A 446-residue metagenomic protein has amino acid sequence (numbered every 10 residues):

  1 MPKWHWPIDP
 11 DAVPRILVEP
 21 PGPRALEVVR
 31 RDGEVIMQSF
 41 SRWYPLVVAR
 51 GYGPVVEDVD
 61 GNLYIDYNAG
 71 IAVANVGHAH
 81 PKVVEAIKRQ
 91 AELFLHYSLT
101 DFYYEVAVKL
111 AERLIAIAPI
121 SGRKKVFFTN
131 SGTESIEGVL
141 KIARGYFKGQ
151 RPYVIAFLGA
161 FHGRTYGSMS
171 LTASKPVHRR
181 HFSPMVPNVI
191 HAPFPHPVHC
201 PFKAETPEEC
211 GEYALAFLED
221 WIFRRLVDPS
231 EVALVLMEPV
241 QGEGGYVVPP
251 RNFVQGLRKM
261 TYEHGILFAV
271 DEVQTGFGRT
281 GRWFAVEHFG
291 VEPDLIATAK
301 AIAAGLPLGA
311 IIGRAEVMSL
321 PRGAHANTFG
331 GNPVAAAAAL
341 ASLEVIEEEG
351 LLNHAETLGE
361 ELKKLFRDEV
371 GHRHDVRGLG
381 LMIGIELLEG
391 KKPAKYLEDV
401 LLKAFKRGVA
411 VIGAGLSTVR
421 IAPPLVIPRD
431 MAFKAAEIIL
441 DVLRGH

Functional and structural regions predicted by a protein language model:
P2-H446: Conserved N-terminal phosphate-binding loop of PLP-dependent enzymes in the Aspartate aminotransferase
